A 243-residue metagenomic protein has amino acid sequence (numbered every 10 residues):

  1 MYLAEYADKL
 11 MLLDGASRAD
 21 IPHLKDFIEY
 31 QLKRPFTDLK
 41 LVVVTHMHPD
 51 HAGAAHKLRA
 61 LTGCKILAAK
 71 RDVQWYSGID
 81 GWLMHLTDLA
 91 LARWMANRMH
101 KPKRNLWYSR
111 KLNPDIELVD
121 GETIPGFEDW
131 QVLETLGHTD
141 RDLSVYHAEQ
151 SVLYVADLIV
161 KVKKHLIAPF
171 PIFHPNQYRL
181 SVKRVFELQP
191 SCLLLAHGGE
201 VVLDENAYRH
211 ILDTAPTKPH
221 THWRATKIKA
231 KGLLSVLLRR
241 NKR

Functional and structural regions predicted by a protein language model:
M1-L32, S144-L158: Conserved beta-strand hairpin/beta-sheet module of binuclear metal-dependent hydrolase folds, prominently
M11-L13, V43, I66, V152-Y154 (+1 more regions): Residue-level marker for buried hydrophobic side chains located in beta-strands that build the well-ordered beta-sheet
S17-A19, W107-Y108, T123, D129-H210: Metallo-beta-lactamase
P22-D72, C192: Active-site metal-binding motif and surrounding structural segment of the metallo-beta-lactamase
D38, G63-A69, L89, Y154-A156 (+1 more regions): Short hydrophobic/aromatic-enriched beta-strand-loop microsegments
V73-L133, L180-F186: Metallo-beta-lactamase
W82-T87, I172-F173, I211-D213: Short, hinge-like loop/turn segments at secondary-structure boundaries
T217, T221-R243: C-terminal regulatory/interaction regions
